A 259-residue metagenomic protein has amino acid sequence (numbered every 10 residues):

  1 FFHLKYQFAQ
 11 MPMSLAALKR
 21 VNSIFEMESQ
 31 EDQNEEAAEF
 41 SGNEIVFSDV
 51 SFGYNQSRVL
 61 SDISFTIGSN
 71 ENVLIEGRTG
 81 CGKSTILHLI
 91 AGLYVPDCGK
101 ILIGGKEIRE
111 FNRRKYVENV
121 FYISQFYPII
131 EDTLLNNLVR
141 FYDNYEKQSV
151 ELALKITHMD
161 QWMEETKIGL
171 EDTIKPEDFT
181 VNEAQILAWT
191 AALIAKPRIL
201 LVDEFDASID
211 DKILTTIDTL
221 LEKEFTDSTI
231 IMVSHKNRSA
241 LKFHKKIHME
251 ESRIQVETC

Functional and structural regions predicted by a protein language model:
F1-I24: Cytosolic ends of transmembrane helices, especially the final helix of ABC transmembrane type-1 domains
F25-L74, L152, K223-T226: Primarily ABC-family ATPase nucleotide-binding module
E76-R78: The feature captures the beta-strand-to-loop junction immediately N-terminal to the Walker
A91: Helix-to-loop junction immediately C-terminal to a conserved catalytic motif
G99-E107, Y116: Conserved ABC transporter NBD signature motif
Y127-T173: Conserved "ABC signature" C-loop
L200-E204: Catalytic Walker B motif of ABC-type/P-loop ATPase nucleotide-binding domains
